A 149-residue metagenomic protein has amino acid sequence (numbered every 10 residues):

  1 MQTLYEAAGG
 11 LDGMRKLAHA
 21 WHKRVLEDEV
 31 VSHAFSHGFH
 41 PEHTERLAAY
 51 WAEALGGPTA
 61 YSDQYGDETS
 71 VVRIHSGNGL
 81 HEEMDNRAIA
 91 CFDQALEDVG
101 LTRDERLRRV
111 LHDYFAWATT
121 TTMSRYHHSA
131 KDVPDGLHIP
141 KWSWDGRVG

Functional and structural regions predicted by a protein language model:
M1-L4, R15-D104, R108-Y114, T121-H127 (+1 more regions): Heme-based O2/NO sensor domains and their adjacent alpha-helical segments, primarily globin folds but also including
G9-G10: Glycine-centered helix-coil hinge/cap
W117-P140: Short, contiguous alpha-helical
L137-G149: Terminal helices and disordered tails flanking the catalytic cores of nucleotide-processing hydrolases
